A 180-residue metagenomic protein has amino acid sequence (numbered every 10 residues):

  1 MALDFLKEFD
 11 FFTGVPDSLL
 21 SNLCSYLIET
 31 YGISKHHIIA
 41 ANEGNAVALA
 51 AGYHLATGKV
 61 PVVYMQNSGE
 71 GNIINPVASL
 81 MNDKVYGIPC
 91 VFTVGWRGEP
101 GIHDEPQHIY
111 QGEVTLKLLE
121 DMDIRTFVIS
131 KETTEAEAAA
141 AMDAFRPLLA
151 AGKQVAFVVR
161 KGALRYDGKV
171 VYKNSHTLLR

Functional and structural regions predicted by a protein language model:
M1-R180: Thiamine diphosphate
